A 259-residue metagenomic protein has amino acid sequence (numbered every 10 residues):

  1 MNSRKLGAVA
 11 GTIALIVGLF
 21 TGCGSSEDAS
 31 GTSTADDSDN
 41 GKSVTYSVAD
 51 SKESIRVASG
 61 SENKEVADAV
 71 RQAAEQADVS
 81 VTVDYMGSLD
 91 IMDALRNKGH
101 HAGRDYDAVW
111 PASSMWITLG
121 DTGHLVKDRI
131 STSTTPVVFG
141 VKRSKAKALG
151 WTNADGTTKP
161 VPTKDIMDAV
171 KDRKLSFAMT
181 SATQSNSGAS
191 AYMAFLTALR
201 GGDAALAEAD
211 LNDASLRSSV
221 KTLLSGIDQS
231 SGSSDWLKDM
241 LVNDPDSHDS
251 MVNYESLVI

Functional and structural regions predicted by a protein language model:
M1-A10: Bacterial N-terminal signal peptides that target proteins for export
G11-G18: Bacterial N-terminal signal peptides
F20, G24-E27: Bacterial signal peptide processing site
D28-Q184: N-terminal segment of the mature folded domain
A58-G60, V161, V170, K174-G188 (+2 more regions): Short beta-strand->loop
E65-A69, D90, A94, V161-D165 (+5 more regions): Extracytoplasmic/secreted proteins, especially bacterial periplasmic and envelope-associated proteins
G201-I259: Ligand-binding pocket segment of bilobal, Venus flytrap-like solute-binding proteins
